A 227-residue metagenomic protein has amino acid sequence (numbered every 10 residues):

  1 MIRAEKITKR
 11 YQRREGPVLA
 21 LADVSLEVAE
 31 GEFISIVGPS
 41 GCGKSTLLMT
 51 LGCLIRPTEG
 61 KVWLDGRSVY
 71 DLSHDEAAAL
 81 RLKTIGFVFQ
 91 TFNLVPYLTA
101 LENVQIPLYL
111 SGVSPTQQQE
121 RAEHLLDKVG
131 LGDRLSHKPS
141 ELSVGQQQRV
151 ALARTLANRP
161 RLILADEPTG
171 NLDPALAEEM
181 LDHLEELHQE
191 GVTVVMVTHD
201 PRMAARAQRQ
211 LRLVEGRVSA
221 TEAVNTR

Functional and structural regions predicted by a protein language model:
M1-L213: ABC family nucleotide-binding domain
Q210-A223: H-loop (His-switch) and adjacent beta-strand-loop-beta switch element of ABC-type ATPase nucleotide-binding domains
N225-R227: ABC ATPase nucleotide-binding domains
